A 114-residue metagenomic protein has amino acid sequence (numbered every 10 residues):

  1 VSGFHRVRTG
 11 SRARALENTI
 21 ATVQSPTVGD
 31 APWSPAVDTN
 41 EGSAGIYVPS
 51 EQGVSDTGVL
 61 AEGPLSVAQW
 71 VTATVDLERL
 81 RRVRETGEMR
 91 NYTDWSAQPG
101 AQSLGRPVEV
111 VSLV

Functional and structural regions predicted by a protein language model:
V1-Q69: CN hydrolase (nitrilase-like) catalytic-core segments centered on the catalytic cysteine and neighboring Lys/Glu
L60-R82, G87: A hydrophobic, small-residue-rich beta->alpha segment in the mid-to-C-terminal subdomain of diverse proteins
L80-V114: Cysteine/selenocysteine-centered motifs that mediate thiol-based redox chemistry or coordinate metal-sulfur cofactors
